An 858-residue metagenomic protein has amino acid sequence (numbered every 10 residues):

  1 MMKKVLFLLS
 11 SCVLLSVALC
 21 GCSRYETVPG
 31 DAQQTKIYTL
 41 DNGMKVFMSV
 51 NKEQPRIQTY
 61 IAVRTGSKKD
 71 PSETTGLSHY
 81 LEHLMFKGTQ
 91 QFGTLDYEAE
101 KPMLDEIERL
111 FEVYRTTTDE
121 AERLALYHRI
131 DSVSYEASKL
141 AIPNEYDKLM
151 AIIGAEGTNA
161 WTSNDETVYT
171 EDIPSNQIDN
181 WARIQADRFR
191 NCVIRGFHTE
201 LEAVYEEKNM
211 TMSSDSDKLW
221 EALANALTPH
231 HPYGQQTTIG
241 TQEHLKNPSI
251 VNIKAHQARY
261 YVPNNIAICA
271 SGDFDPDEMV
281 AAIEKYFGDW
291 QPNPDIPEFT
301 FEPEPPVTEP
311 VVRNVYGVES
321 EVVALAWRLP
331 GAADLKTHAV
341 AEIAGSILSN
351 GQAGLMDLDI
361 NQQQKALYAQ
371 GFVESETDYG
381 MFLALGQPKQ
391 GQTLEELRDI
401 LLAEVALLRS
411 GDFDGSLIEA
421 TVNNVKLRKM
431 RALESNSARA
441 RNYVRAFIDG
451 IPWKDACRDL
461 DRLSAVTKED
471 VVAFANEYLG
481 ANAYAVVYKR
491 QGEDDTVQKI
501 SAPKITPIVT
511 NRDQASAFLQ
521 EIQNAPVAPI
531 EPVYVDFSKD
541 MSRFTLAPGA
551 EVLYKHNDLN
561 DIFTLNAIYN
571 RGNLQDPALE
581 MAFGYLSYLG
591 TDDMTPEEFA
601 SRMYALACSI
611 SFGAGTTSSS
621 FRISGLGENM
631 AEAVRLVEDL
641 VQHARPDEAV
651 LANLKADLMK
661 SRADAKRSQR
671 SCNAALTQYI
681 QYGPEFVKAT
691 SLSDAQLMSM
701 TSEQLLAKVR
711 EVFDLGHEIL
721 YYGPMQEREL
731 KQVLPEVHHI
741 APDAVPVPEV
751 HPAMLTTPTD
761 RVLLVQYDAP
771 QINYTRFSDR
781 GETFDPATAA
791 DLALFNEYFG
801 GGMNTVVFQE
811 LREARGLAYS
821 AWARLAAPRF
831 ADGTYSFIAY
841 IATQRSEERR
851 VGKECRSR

Functional and structural regions predicted by a protein language model:
M1-S10: Bacterial N-terminal signal peptides that target proteins for export
L9-A18: Bacterial N-terminal signal peptides
G21-M48, D275-Y316, E321-V322, W327 (+8 more regions): Proteolytic maturation boundary segments
S49, Q54-S67, G76-S78, G93-D187 (+13 more regions): M16 family metallopeptidases and their MPP-like homologs
S72, L84-D96: Metal-associated gating/positioning segment near the N- to mid-region
L77-M85, A344, A582-L586, F795: Active-site His/Glu-centered metal-binding helix of metallohydrolases
Y205-S213, E302-N314, V422-A432, I623-G627 (+2 more regions): Short, conserved secondary-structure transition motifs
